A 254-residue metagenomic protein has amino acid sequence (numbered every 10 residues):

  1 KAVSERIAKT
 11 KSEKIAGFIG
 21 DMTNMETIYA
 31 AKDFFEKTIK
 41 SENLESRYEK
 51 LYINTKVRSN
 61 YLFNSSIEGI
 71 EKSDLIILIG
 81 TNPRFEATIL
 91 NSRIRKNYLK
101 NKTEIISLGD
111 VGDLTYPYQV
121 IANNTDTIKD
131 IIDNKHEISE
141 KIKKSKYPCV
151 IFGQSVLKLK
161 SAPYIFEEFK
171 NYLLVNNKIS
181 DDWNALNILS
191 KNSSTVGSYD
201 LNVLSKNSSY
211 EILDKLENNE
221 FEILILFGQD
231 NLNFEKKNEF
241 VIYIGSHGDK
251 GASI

Functional and structural regions predicted by a protein language model:
K1-I254: Catalytic alpha/large subunits of respiratory electron-transfer oxidoreductases, centered on bis-MGD molybdoenzymes
